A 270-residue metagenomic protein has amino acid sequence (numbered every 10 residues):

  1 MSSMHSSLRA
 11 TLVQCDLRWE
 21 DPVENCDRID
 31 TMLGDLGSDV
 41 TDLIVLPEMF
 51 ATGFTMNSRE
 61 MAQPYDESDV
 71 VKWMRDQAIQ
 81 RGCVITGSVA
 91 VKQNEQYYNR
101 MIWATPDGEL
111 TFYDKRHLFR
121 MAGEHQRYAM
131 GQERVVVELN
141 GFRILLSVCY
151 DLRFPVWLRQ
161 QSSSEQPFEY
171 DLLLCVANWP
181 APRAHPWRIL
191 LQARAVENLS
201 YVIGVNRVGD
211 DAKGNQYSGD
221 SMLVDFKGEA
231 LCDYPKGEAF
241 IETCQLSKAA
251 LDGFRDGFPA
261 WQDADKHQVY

Functional and structural regions predicted by a protein language model:
H5-L12: Extreme N-terminal starter segment of soluble prokaryotic enzymes
Q14-W19: Short polar catalytic/cofactor-binding loops
P22-V23, D30-P106, T111, P180-A193 (+1 more regions): Cys-nucleophile CN-hydrolase/nitrilase-fold catalytic domain and related Cys-dependent amidase chemistry that acts on
E24-G34, F154-Q161: Short, acidic/polar
I44-V45, R143-V148, L174-C175, I203: Short hydrophobic-aromatic micro-motifs
Q63, E67, K92-D171, P180-I189 (+2 more regions): Active-site catalytic loop in hydrolytic enzyme cores
S68-T86, L152-I241: CN hydrolase (nitrilase-like) catalytic-core segments centered on the catalytic cysteine and neighboring Lys/Glu
G87-V89, R100-W103, V135, S221-L223 (+1 more regions): Short beta-strand scaffold segments in enzyme catalytic cores
